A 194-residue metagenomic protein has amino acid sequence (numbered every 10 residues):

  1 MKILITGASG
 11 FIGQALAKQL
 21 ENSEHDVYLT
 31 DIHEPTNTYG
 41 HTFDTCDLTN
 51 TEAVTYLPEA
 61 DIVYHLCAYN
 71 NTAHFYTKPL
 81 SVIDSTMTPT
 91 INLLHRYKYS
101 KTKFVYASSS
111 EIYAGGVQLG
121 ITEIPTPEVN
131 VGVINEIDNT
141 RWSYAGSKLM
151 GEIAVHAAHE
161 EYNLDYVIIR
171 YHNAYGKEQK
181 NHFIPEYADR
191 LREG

Functional and structural regions predicted by a protein language model:
I3-S23: N-terminal Rossmann NAD(P)H-binding glycine-rich loop of SDR-like oxidoreductase domains
T6, T30, V63-L66, F104-S110 (+1 more regions): SDR active-site strand-loop-helix element
H25-T36: Conserved glycine-rich Rossmann-like NAD(P)H-binding loop of the short-chain dehydrogenase/reductase
G40-N50: Rossmann-fold cofactor-recognition segment
E52-S85: NAD(P)H-binding glycine-rich loop region in Rossmannoid oxidoreductase-like domains and their noncatalytic homologs
I91-R141: Conserved Rossmann-fold NAD(P)-dependent oxidoreductase catalytic core, especially the SDR/UDP-sugar
G116-P127, I153-G194: NAD(P)-dependent short-chain dehydrogenase/reductase
S143, S147: Active-site helix of classical SDR
